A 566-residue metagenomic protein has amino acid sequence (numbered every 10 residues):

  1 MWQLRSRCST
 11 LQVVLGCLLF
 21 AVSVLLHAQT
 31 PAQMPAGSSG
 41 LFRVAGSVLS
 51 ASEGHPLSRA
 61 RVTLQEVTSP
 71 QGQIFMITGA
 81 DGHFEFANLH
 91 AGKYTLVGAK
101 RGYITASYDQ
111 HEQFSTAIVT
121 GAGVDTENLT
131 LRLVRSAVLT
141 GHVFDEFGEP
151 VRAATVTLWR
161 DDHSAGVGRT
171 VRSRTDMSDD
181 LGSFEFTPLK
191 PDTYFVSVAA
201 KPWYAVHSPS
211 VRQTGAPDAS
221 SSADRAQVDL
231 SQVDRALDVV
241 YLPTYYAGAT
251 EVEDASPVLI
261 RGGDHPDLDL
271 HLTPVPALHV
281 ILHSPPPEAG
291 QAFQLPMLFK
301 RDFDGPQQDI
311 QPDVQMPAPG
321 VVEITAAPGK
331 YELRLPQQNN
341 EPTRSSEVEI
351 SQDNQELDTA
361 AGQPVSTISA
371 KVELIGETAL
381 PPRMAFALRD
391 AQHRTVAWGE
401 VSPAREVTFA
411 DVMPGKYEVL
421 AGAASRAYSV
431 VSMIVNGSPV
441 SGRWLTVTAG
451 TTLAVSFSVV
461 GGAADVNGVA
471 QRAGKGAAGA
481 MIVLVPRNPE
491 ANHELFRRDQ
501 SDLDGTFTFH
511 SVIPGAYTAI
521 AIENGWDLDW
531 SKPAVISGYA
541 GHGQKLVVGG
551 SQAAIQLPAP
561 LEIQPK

Functional and structural regions predicted by a protein language model:
W2-R5, Q12-K566: Long luminal/extracellular ectodomains of secretory-pathway precursor proteins
